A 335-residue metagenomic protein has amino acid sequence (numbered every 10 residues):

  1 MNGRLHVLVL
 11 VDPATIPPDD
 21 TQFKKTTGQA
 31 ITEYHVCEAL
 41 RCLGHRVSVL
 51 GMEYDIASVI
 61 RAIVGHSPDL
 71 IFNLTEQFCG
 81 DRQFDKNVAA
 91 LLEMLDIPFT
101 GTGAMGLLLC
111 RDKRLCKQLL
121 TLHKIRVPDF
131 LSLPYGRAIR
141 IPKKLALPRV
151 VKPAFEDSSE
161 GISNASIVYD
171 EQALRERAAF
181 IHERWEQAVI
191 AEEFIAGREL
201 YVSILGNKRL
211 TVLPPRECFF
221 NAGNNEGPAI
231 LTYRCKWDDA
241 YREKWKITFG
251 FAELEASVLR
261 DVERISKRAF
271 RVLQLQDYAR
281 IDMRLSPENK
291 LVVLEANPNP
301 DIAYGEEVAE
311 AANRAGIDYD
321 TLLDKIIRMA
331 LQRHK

Functional and structural regions predicted by a protein language model:
M1-T100, A104-M105, L109-R111, L115 (+3 more regions): ATP-binding N-terminal substructure of ATP-dependent carboxylate-amine bond-forming enzymes
R4-V11, V64-S67, L107-I190, I195-R198 (+1 more regions): Active-site nucleotide/adenylate-binding loops and adjacent lid/helix of ATP-dependent enzymes
A14-T15, R209, P298: Short, glycine/serine-rich, charged loops/turns that create anion-binding and catalytic segments at active sites
Q22-T27, S163-V168, A309-A311: Short glycine-enriched, charge-decorated loop/helix-capping segments at active-site entrances that position
V47, P98-F99, V127, R149 (+1 more regions): Hydrophobic beta-strand scaffold residues
V88, T121, E253-K335: ATP-dependent carboxylate activation and anion-phosphoryl transfer catalytic cores that bind Mg-ATP to form
E171-R264, P287-V292: Phosphate-binding site of ATP-dependent enzymes
